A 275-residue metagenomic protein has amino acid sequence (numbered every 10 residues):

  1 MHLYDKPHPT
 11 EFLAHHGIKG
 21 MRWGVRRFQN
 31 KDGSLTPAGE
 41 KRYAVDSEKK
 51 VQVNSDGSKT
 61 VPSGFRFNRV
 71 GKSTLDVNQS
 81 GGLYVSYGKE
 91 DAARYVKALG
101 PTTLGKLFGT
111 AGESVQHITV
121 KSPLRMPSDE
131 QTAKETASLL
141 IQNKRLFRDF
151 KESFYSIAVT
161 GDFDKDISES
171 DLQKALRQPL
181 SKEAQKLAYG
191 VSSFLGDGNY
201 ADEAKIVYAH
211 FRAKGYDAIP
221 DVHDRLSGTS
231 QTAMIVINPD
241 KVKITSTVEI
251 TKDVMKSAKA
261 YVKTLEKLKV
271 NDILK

Functional and structural regions predicted by a protein language model:
M1-P9, K19, G39-K41, K275: Intrinsically disordered, low-complexity terminal tails
H2, W23, V45-D46: Peripheral peptide segments
H8-N30: Short acidic, low-complexity intrinsically disordered linear motifs used for protein-protein interactions
W23-G24, G39, S63-R66: Intrinsically disordered, low-complexity regions enriched in serine, threonine, proline and polar/charged residues
Y43-D91, V96-K275: Active-site and NAD+-binding cores of ADP-ribose-processing enzymes
